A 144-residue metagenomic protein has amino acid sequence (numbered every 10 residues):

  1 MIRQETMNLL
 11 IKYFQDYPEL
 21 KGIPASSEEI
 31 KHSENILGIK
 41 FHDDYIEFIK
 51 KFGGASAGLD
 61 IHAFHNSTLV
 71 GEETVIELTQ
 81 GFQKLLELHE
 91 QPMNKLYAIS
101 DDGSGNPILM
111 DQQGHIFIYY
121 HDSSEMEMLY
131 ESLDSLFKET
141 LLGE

Functional and structural regions predicted by a protein language model:
M1-P107, L141-E144: A surface-exposed partner-binding patch
F64, H121-S124: Short, highly charge-biased, low-complexity peptide segments
G103-N106, H115, S123: Short, solvent-exposed loop/turn segments at secondary-structure junctions
P107-L109, E127: Short helix/loop capping segments that flank catalytic or ligand/cofactor-binding pockets
D111-Q113: Short acidic-glycine loop/turn motifs at beta-strand connectors
M126-E144: Compact, glycine/acidic-enriched structural inserts
